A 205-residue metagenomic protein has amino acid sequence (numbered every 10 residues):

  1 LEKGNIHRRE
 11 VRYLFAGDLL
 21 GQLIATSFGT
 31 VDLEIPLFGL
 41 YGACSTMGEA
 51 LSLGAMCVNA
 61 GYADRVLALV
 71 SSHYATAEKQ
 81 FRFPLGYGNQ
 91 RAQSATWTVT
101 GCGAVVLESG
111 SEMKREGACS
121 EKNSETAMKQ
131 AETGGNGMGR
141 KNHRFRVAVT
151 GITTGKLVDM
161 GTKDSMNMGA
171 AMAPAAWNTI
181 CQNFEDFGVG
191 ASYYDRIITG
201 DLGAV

Functional and structural regions predicted by a protein language model:
L1-G42, D195-A204: Conserved beta-ketoacyl condensing-enzyme motif
R8-R12, L33-I35, A60-V66, Q93 (+3 more regions): Short coil/turn connectors at secondary-structure junctions
R9, D32, G42-E49, G61 (+4 more regions): Conserved active-site and cofactor/substrate-binding residues in soluble primary-metabolism enzymes
R12, N59, A75-L85: Cys-dependent condensing catalytic cores that perform Claisen condensation/acyl-transfer in fatty-acid/polyketide
F15-G17, V66-S72: Short beta-strand segments
A25-S27, A77-R82, T162: Short acidic, glycine/serine/threonine-rich loops at helix termini
Y41-A68, L107, P174, N183: Active-site-proximal alpha-helical scaffold in enzymes
P84-C181, D186, V205: Condensing-enzyme catalytic core mediating Claisen C-C bond formation in acyl metabolism
